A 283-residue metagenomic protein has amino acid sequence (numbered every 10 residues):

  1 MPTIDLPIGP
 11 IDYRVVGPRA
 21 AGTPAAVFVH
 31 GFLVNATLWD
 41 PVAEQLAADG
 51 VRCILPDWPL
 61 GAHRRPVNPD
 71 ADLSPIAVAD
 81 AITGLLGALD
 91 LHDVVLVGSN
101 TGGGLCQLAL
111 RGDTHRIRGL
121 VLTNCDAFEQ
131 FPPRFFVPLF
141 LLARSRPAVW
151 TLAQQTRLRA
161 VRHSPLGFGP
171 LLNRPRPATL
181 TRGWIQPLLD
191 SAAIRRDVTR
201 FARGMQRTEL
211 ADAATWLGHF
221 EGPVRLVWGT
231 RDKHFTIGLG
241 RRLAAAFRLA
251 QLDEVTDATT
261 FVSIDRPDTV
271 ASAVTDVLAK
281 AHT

Functional and structural regions predicted by a protein language model:
M1-A26, A48-V51, L91-H92, S272 (+1 more regions): Alpha/beta-hydrolase fold catalytic core
G17-H63: Conserved HGGG/HGGXW glycine-rich cap/lid loop of the alpha/beta-hydrolase fold
A48, R52-T101, S272: Active-site loop/oxyanion-hole signature of alpha/beta-hydrolase fold enzymes
G103-T114, L120: Short glycine-enriched nucleophile-adjacent loop and the immediately C-terminal alpha-helix near the catalytic center
L120-T151: Flexible "cap/lid" loop of the alpha/beta hydrolase fold
S191-R242, E254: Conserved serine/cysteine hydrolase catalytic core
A246-T260: Catalytic histidine neighborhood in serine/cysteine hydrolases with alpha/beta-hydrolase-type architecture
A258-P267, A271: Catalytic histidine-centered segment of alpha/beta-hydrolase-like enzymes
